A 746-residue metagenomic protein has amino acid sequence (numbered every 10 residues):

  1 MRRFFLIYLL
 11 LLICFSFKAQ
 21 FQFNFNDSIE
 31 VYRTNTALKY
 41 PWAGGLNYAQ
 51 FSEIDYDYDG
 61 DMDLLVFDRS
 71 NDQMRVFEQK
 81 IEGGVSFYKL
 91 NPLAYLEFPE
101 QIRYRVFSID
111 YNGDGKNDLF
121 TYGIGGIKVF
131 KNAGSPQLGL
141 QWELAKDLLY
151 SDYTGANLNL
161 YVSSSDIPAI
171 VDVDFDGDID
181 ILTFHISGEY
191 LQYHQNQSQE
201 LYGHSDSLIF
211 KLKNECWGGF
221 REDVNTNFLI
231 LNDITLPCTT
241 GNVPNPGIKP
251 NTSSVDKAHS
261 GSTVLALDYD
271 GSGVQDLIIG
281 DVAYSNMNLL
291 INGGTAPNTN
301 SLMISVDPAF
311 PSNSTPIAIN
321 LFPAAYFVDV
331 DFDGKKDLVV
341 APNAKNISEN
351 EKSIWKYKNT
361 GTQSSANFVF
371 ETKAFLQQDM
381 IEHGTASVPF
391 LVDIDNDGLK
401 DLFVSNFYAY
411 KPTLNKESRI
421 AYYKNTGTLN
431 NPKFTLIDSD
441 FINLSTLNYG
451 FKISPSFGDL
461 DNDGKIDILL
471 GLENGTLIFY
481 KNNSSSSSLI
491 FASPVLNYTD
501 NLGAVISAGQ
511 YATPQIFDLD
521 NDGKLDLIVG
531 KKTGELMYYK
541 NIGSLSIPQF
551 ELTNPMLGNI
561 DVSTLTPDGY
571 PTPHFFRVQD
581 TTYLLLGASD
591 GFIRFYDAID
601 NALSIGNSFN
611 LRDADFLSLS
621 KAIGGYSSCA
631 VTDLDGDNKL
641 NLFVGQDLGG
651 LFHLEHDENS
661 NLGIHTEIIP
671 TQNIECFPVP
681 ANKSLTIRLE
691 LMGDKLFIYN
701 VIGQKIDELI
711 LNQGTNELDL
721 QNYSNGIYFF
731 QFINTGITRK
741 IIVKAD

Functional and structural regions predicted by a protein language model:
M1-N24, I664-T666, Q704, F729 (+2 more regions): Bacterial Sec-dependent N-terminal signal peptides
F4, F15, V562, T581 (+3 more regions): Intrinsically disordered, low-complexity segments enriched in Ser/Pro/Gly/Ala and basic residues
F5-L11, D61, I181, K524 (+9 more regions): Acidic/proline-rich low-complexity IDRs
Q20-I664: Beta-propeller-forming repeat regions
E667-D746: C-terminal outer-membrane/trafficking sorting elements
